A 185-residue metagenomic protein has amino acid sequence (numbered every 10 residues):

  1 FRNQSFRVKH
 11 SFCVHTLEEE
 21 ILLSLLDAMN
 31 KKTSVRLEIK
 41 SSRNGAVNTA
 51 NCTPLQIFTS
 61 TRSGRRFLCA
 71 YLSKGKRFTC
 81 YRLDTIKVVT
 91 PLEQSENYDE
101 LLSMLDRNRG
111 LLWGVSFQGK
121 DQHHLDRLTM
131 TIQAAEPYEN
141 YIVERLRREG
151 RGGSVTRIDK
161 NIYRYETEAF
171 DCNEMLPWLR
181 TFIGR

Functional and structural regions predicted by a protein language model:
F1-K40, Y71: Bulky hydrophobic/aromatic content
I39-G45, L72-K74, E136: Short acidic, glycine-rich loop/turn motifs
A50-L55: Short beta-strand-centered aromatic/proline hotspots
Q56-F58, S154: Short, surface-exposed charged micro-motifs
T59-S63, P91-Q94: Short, conserved beta-turn/loop elements at beta-strand boundaries and strand-helix junctions
G64-C69: Short aromatic-glycine-enriched beta-strand elements
K74-G110: Flexible linker/loop signature enriched in Pro/Ser/Thr and Pro/Gly
D106-R185: Polybasic (Lys/Arg-rich)
